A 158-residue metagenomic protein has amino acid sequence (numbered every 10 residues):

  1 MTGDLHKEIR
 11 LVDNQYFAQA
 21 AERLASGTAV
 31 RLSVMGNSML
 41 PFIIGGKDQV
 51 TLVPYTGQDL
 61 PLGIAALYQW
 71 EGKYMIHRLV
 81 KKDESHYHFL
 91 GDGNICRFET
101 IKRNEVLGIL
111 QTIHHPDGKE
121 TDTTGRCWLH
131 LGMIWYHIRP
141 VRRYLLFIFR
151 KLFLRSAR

Functional and structural regions predicted by a protein language model:
M1-R158: Extended hydrophobic leader/signal-anchor segments used for secretion and membrane insertion
